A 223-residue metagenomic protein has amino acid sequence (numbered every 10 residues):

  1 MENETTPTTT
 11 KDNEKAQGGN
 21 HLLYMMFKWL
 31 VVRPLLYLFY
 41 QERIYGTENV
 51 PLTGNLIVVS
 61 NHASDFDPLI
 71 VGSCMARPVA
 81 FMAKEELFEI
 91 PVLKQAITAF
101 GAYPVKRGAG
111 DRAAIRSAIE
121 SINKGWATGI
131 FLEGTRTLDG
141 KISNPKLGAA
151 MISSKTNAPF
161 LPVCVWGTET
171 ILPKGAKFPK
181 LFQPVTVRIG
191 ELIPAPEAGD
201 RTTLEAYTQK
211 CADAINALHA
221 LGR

Functional and structural regions predicted by a protein language model:
M1-G19, L23, A113-R223: Non-catalytic C-terminal accessory region of glycerolipid acyltransferases and related lyso-lipid remodeling enzymes
G18-Q41, E89-F100, P173, K177-F182: Alpha-helical membrane-targeting segments
Y24, Y37-L38, Y45, V50-A109 (+1 more regions): Catalytic core of membrane glycerolipid acyltransferases/transacylases, capturing the structured, soluble-facing
L30, D67-L69, G148-M151: Active-site phosphate/pyrophosphate-handling residues
V31-R33, A99-V105, L132-R136: Short, basic, glycine/proline-bearing loop/turn elements
R33-L35, N49, G72, S121 (+1 more regions): Sterically constrained small-residue positions within well-ordered secondary structures of folded domains
Q41, N55, P184-T186: A residue-level signal for beta-strand positions that form part of recognition/binding surfaces within mature
R43, A80, T186-R188: Generic structural signal for residues positioned in beta-strands
